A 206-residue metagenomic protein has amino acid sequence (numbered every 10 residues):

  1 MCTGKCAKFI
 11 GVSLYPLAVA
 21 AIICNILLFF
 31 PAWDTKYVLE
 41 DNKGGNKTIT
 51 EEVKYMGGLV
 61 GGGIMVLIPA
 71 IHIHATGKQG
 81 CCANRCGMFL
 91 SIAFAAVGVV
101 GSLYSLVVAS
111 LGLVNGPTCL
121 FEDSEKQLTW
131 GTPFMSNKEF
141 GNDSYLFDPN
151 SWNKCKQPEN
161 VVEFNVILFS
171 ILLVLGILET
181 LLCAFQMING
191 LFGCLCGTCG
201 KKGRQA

Functional and structural regions predicted by a protein language model:
C2-E125, L172-L195, G200: Signature of small four-pass
Y37-L39, V114-E159: Extracellular/lumenal N-termini and interhelical loops of multi-pass eukaryotic membrane proteins
N150-I177: Individual transmembrane alpha-helix segments
K202-A206: Non-transmembrane, juxtamembrane loop and terminal tail segments of multi-pass eukaryotic membrane proteins
